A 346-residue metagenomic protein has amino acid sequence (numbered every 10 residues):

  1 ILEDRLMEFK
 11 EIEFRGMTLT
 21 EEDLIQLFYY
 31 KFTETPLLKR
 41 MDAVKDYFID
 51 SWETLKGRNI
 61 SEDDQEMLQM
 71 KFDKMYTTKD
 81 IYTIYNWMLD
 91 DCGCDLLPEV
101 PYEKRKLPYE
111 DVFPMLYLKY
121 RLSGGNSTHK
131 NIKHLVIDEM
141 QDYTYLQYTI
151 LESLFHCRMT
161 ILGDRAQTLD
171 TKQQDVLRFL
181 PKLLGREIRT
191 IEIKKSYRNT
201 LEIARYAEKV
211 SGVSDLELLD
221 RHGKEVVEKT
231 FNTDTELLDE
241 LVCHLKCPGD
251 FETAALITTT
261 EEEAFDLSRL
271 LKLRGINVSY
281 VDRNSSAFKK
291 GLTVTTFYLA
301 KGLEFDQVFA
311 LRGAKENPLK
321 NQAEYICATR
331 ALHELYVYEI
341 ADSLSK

Functional and structural regions predicted by a protein language model:
I1-L135, Q141-I150, R158, A166: Alpha-helical nucleic-acid-binding subdomain of P-loop helicases immediately C-terminal to the Walker A/P-loop
C94, R121-H134, Q141-K346: Conserved helicase motor core of SF1/SF2 NTP-dependent helicases
